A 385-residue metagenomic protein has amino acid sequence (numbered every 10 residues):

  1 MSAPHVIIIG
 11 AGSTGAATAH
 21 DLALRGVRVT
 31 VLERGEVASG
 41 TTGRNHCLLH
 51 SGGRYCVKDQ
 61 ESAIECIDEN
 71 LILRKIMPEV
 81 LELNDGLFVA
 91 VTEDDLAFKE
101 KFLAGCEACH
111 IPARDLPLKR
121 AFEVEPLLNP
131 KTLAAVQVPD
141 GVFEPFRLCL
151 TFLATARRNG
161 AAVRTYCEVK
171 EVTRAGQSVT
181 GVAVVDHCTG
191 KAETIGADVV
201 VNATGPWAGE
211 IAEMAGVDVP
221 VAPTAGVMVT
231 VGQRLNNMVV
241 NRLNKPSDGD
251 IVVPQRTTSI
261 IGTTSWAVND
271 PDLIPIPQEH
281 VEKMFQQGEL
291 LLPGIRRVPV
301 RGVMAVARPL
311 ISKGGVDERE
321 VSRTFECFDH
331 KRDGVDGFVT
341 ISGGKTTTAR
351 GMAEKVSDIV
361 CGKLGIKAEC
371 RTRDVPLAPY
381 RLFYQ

Functional and structural regions predicted by a protein language model:
S2-P4, T189-V199: Core beta-strand elements of the Rossmann-like FAD/NAD(P) dinucleotide-binding domain in flavoenzyme oxidoreductases
P4-T30: N-terminal Rossmann-like FAD-binding beta1-loop-alpha1 element of flavoenzymes
I9, I195-G205: Short hydrophobic core segments
A23-G43: Glycine-rich FAD pyrophosphate-binding loop
H46-V124, D250: Dinucleotide-binding Rossmann-like beta1-alpha1 core, especially the glycine-rich loop that anchors the ADP
V89-N159, R164, V172-S178, R256 (+2 more regions): Flavin (FAD/FMN) cofactor-binding and adjacent substrate-gating region of FAD-dependent oxidoreductase domains
P145, T155, D218-V227, L235 (+2 more regions): C-terminal catalytic lobe of FAD-dependent flavoproteins
N202-G216: Flavin (primarily FAD) binding-site architecture
